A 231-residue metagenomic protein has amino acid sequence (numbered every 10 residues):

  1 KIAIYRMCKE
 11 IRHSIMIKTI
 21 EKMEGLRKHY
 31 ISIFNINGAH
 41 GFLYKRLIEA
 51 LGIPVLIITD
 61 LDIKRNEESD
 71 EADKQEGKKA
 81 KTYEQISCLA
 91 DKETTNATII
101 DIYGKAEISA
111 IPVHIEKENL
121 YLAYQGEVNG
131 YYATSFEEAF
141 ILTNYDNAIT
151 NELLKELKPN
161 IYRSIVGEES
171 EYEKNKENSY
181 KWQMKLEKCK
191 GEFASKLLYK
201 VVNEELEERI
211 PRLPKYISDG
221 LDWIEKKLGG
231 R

Functional and structural regions predicted by a protein language model:
I2-R231: Acidic, Mg2+-coordinating catalytic modules of nucleic-acid enzymes
